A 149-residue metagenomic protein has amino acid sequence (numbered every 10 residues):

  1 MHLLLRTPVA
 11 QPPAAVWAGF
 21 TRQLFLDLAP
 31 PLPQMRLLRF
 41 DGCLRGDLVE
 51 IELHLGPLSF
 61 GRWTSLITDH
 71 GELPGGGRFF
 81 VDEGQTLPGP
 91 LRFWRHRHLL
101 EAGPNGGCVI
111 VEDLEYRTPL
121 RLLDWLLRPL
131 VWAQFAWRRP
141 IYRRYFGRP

Functional and structural regions predicted by a protein language model:
M1-R45: Hydrophobic ligand-binding cavity/cleft-lining segments
H2-L4, F60-L66, R92-R97: Short, surface-exposed coil-to-beta transition loops
A10-A14, D69-G77, L99-V109: A short, structured loop/turn motif at beta-sheet edges
V16-F20, I51, I67, L100 (+2 more regions): Hydrophobic pocket/interface hotspot
L24-D27, R36-L87: Glycine-rich portal/gate segments that line the openings of hydrophobic small-molecule binding cavities
L37-L38, R144-P149: Short, highly charged C-terminal tails/helix-capping segments
E83-A133: Beta-strand/loop substructures that line and gate deep hydrophobic ligand-binding cavities in soluble
A133-I141: A non-catalytic, amphipathic alpha-helix used as a structural packing/dimerization or gating element in enzyme scaffolds
